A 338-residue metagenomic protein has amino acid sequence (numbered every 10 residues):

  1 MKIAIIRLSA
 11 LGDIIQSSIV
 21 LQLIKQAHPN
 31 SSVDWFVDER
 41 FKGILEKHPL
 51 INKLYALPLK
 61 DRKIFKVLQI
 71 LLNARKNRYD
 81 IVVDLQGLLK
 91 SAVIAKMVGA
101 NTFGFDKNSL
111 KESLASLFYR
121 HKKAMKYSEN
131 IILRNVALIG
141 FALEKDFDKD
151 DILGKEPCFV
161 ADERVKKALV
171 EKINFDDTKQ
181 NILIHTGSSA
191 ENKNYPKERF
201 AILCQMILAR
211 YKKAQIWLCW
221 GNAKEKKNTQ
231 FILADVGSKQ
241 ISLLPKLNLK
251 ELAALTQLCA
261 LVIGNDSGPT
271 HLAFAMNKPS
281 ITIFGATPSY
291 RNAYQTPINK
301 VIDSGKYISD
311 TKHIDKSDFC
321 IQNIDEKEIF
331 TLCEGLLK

Functional and structural regions predicted by a protein language model:
K2-Y127, E251-A254, L261: Active-site and donor-binding regions of nucleotide-sugar-utilizing enzymes
K47, D106-L117, M125, D235 (+2 more regions): Nucleotide-sugar donor-binding patch of glycosyltransferase catalytic domains
L57, L85, F105-D106, C219 (+3 more regions): Generic beta-sheet signal
L68, K197-G285: Donor-binding and catalytic core of enzymes assembling or modifying cell-surface/extracellular glycoconjugates
L71, I132, V136, A201 (+1 more regions): Short, amphipathic alpha-helical "lid/cap" segments that border enzyme active or binding sites
A74-Y79, F175-T178, K212, L258: Glycine-rich phosphate-binding loop signature in dinucleotide/nucleotide-binding domains
D106-N192, K197: Mid-sequence helix-capping/hinge segment at a functional interface
